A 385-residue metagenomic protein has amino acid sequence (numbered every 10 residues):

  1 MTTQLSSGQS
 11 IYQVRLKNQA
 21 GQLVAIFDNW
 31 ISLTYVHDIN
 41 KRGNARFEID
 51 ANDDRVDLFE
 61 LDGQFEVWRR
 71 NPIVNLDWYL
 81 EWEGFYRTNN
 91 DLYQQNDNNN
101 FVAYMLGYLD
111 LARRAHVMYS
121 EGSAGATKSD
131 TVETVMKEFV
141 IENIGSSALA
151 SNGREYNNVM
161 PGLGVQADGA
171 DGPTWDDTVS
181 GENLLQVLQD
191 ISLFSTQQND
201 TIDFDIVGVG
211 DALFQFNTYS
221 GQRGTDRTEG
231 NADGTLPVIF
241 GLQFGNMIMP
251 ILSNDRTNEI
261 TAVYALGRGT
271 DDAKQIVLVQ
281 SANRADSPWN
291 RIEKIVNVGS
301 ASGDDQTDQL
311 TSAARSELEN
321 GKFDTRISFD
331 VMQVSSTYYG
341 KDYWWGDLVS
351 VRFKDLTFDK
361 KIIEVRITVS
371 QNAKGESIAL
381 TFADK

Functional and structural regions predicted by a protein language model:
M1-T134: Beta-strand-rich assembly/attachment modules of structural machines
T2-G8, S220-G321, Q333-K361, R366-N372: Acidic, small/polar-enriched beta strand-loop surface segments
Y35-A45, A313-D330: Short, basic/aromatic beta-hairpin or loop at an interaction surface
G43, W82, N99-F101, G210-F214 (+3 more regions): Envelope-exposed proteins and targeting segments
R46, T88-L106, K322-T325, T368-D384: Short, solvent-exposed secondary-structure boundary/capping segments
F47-R55, I327-Y339: Short alpha-helix capping/helix-loop boundary micro-motifs
N96-N100, L106-D255: Charged- and aromatic-enriched interaction segments used to assemble and dock large macromolecular complexes
